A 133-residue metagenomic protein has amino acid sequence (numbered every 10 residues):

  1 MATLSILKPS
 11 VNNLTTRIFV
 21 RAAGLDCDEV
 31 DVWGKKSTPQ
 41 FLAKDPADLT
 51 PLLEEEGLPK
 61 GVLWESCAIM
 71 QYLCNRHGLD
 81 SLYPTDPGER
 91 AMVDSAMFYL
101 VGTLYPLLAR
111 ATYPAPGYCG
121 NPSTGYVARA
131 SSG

Functional and structural regions predicted by a protein language model:
M1-G125: GST-like domain detector, emphasizing the conserved glutathione-binding G-site in the N-terminal thioredoxin-like
G125-G133: Amphipathic alpha-helical packing segments from all-alpha helical-bundle domains
